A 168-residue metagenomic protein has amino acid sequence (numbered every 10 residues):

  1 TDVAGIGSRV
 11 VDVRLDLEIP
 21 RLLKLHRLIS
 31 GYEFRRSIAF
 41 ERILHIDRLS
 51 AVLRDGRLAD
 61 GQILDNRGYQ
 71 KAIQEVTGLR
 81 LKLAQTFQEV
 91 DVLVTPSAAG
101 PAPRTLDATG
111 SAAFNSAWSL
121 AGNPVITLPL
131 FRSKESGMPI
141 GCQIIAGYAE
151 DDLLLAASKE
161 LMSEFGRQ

Functional and structural regions predicted by a protein language model:
T1-L25, Q62: Gly/Ser-rich, acidic/histidine-flanked active-site/gating loops
R9, L25-R80, A84, P129-G141: Short helix-loop capping/hinge segments that flank enzyme active sites or metal/cofactor-binding pockets
H26, K71, A98-S116: Short, surface-exposed loop/helix-turn segments at secondary-structure junctions that function as lids/hinges flanking
G31, S111-F114, S158: Amphipathic alpha-helical segments in well-structured domains
Q70-Q74, L120-Q168: Structural helix-boundary/capping segments
K82-A84, T109-P129: Small-aliphatic-rich amphipathic alpha-helix that forms the alpha element of a beta-alpha
